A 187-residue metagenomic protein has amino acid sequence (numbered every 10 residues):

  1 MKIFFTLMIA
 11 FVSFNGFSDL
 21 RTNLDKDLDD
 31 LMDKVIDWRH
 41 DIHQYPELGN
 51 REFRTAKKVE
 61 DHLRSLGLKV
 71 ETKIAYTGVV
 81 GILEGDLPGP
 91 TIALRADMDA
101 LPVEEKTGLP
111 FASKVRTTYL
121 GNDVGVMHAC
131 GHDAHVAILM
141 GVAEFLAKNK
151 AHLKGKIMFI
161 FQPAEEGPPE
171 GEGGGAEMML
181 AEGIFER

Functional and structural regions predicted by a protein language model:
M1-L7: Sec-dependent signal peptide recognition, specifically the positively charged N-region followed immediately by
D19-M127, A137-G155: Acidic/His- and Gly-rich active-site-bordering loop/insert found across diverse amide/peptide-bond hydrolases
C130-H132: Membrane-interface loop-to-helix entry segments
A134-R187: Acidic/histidine-rich catalytic neighborhood of metal-dependent amide-processing enzymes
